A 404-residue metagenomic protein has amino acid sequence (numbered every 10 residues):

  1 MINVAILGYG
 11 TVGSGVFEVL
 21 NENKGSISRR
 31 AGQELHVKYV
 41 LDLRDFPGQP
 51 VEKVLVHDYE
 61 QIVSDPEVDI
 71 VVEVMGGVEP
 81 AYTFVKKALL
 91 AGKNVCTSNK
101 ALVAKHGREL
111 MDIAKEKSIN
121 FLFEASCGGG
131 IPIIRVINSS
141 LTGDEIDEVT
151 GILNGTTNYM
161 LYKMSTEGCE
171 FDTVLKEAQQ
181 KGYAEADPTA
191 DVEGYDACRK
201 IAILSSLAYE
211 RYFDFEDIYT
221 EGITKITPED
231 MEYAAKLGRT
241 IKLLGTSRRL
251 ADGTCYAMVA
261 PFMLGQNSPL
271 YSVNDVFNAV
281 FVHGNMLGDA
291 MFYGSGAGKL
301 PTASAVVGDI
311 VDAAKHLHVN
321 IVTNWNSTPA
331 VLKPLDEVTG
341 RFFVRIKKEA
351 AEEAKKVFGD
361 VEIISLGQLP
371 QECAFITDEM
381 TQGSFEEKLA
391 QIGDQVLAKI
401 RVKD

Functional and structural regions predicted by a protein language model:
M1-L90: N-terminal glycine-/serine-/threonine-rich beta1-alpha1-beta2 phosphate-ribose binding loop of Rossmann-like
L7, E73-M75, S98, K105 (+1 more regions): Structural motif
V68, K115-D196, I203: Rossmann-like NAD(P)H-binding beta-loop-alpha module
A81-K87, A91, K100-N138: Rossmann-fold NAD(P)-binding glycine/threonine-rich loop
N94-C96: A short hydrophobic/small-residue beta-strand
I146-T150, N158-L161, S165, E177 (+3 more regions): Catalytic, metal-anchored helix/loop core of enzyme active sites in primary metabolism
L175-S272, F277-A279: Substrate-binding/catalytic subdomain of NAD(P)-dependent oxidoreductase enzymes
I310-D404: A conserved regulatory-domain signal marking ACT and ACT-like small-molecule sensing domains and adjacent regulatory
